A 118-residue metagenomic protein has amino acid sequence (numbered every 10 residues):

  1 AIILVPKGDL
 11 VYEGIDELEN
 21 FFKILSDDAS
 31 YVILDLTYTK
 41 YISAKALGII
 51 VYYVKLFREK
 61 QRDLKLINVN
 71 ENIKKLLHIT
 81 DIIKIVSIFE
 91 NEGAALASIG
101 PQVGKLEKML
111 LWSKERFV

Functional and structural regions predicted by a protein language model:
A1-K7, V32: Short, aliphatic-rich beta-strand segments
Y12-V86: Amphipathic alpha-helical interaction surfaces in cytosolic regulatory modules
K75, A94-A95: Short secondary-structure boundary/hinge segments and terminal tails
S87-A94: Short acidic-hydrophobic, aromatic-tinged amphipathic segments that line or gate anion-handling sites
S98-Q102: Receiver (REC) domain switch/output surface
K105-V118: CheY-like receiver
